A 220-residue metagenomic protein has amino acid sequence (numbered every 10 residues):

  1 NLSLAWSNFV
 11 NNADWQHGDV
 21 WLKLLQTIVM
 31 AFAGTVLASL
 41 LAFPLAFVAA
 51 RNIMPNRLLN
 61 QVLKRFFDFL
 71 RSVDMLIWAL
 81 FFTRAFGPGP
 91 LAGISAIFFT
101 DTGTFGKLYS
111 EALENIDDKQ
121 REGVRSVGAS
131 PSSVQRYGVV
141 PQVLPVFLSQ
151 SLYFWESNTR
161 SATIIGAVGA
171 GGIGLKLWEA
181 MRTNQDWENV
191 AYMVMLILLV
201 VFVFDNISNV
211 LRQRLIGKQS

Functional and structural regions predicted by a protein language model:
N1-G34: Periplasmic/extracellular loop-to-transmembrane helix junction in inner-membrane transport proteins
A33-F67: Transmembrane-helix boundary motif in ABC transporter permease subunits
F43-V48, L108-N115, N158, N206-R214: Membrane-spanning helices that line or support transport/gating and their immediate boundary helices in channels
N52-N56, S72-W78, T159: Transmembrane alpha-helices and adjacent helix-loop boundaries
K64-F98: Generic hydrophobic transmembrane alpha-helix motif, especially the helices
R84, T159-Y192, L196-I197, I216-S220: Glycine-rich helix-loop "coupling/hinge" segments at transmembrane-helix boundaries in multipass transporters
P88-V139, P145-F154, N209: Membrane-cytosol interface at the C-terminal ends of specific transmembrane alpha-helices in multi-pass membrane
P131-I165, E188-L196, V200, F204 (+1 more regions): Transmembrane alpha-helices
